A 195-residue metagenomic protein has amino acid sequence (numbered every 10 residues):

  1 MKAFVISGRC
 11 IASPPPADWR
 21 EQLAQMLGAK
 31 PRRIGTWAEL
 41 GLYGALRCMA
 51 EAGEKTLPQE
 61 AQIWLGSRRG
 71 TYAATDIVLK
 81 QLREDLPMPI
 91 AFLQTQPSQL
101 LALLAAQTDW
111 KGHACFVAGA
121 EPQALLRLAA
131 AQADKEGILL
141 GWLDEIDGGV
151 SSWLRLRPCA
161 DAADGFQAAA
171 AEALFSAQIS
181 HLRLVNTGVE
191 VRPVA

Functional and structural regions predicted by a protein language model:
M1-A195: Conserved "HGTGT" condensation-loop signature of ketosynthase/thiolase-family condensing enzymes that catalyze
